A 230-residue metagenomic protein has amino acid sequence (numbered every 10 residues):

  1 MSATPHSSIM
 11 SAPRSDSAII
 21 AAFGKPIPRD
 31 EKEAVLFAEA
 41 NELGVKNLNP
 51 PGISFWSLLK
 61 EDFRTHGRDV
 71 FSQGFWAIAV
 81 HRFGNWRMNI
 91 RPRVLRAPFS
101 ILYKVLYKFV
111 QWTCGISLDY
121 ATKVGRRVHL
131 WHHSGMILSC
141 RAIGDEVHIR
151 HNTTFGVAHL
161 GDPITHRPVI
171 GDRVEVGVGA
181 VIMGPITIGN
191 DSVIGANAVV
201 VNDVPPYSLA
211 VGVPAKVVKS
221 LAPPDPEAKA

Functional and structural regions predicted by a protein language model:
M1-C114, D225-A230: Terminal amphipathic alpha-helical/low-complexity segments used for targeting or macromolecular assembly
C114, D119-Y120, G125-R126, W131-S134 (+12 more regions): Left-handed beta-helix
V213-A230: Short, basic/aromatic-enriched C-terminal tail that caps enzymatic domains
